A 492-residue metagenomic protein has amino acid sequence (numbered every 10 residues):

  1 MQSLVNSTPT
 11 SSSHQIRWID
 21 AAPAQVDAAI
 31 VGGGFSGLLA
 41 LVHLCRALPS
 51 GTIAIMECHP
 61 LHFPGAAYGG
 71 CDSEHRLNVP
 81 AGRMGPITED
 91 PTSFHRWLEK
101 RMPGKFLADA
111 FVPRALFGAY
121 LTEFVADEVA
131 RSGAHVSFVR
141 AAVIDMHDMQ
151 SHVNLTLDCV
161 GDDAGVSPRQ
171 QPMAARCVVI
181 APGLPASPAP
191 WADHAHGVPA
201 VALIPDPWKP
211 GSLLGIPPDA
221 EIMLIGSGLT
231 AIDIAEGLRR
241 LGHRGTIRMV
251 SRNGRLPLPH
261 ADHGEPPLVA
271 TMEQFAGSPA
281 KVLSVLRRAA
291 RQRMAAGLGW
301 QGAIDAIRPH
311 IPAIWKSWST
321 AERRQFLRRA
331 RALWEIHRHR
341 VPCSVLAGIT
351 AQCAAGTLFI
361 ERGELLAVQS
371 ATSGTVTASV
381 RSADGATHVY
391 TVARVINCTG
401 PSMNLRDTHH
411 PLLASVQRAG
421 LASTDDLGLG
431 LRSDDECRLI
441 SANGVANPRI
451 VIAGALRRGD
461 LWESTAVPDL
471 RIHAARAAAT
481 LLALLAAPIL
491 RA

Functional and structural regions predicted by a protein language model:
Q2-P60, A66-G69, G104-A280, S284-A492: Flavin (primarily FAD) cofactor-binding/catalytic cores of flavoenzymes
C58-P103: Redox-cofactor-proximal catalytic regions of oxidoreductases
